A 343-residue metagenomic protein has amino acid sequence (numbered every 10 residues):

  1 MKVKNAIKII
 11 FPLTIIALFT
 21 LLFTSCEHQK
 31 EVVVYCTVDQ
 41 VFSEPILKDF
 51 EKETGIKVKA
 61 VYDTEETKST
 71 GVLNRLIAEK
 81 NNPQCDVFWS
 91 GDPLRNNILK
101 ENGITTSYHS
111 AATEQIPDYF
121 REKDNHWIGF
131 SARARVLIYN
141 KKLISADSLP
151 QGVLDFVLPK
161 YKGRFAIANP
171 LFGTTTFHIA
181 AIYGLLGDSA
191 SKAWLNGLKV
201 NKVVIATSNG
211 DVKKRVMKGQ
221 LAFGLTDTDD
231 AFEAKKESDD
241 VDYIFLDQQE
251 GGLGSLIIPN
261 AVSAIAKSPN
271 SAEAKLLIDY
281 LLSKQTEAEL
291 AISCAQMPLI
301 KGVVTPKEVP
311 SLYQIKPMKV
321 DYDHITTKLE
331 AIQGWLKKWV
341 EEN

Functional and structural regions predicted by a protein language model:
C26-N97: Early extracytoplasmic/lumenal segment of secretory-pathway proteins
Y35-V38, K123-W127, Y139-K142, A146-D147 (+2 more regions): Short beta-strand->loop
P83-F88, T106-L137, L154, R164-I167: A structural signal for short loop-to-beta-strand junctions that line the ligand-binding cleft of periplasmic/secreted
L99-S107, D118-N125, A234-D247: Ligand-binding "clamshell"
Y119, R133, W194-K199, I205 (+1 more regions): Periplasmic-binding protein-like
I138-L143, G184, I257-N270, E289-L290: A bilobed periplasmic-binding-protein/Venus flytrap-type ligand-binding module shared by bacterial periplasmic
G163-P170, Y280-V303: Periplasmic-binding protein-like
A181-L246: Ligand-binding pocket segment of bilobal, Venus flytrap-like solute-binding proteins
